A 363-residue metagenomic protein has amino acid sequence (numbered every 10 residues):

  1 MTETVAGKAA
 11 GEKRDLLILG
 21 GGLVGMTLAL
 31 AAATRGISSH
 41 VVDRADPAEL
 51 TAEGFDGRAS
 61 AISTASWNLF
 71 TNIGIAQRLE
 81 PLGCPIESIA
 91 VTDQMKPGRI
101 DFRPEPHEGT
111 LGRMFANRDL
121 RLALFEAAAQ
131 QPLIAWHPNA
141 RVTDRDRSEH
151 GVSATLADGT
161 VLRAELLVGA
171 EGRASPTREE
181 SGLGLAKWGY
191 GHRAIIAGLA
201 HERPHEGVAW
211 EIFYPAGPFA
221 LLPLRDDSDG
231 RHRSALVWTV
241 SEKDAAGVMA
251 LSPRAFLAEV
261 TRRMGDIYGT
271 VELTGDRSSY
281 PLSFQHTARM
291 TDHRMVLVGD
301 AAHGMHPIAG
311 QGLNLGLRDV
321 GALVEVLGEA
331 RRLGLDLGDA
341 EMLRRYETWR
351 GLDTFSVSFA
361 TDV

Functional and structural regions predicted by a protein language model:
G11-E12, T71-N72, L82-E180, W188-R193 (+1 more regions): Conserved N-terminal helical subregion
R14-V41: N-terminal Rossmann-like FAD-binding beta1-loop-alpha1 element of flavoenzymes
V24, P47, A174: Conserved Rossmann-like nucleotide-cofactor binding loop
A33-D56: Glycine-rich FAD pyrophosphate-binding loop
D56-E80: N-terminal glycine-rich dinucleotide-binding loop that anchors FAD/FMN and/or NAD(P) in oxidoreductases
F70, G151-T155, V161, L166-R277: Conserved FAD-binding catalytic core of PHBH/FMO-like flavoproteins
A246-E341: FAD/FMN-dependent oxidoreductases across multiple families
E325-V363: C-terminal helical "tail/cap" subdomain of flavin- and related membrane-associated enzymes
